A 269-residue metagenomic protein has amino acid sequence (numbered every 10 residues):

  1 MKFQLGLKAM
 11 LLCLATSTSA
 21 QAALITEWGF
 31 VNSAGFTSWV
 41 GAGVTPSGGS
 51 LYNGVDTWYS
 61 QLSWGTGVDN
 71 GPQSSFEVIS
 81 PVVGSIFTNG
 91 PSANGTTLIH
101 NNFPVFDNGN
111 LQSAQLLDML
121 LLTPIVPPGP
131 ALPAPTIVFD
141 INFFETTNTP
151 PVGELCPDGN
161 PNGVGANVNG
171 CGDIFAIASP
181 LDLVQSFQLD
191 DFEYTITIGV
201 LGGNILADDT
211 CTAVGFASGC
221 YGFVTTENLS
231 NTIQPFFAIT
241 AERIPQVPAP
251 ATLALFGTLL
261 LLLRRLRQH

Functional and structural regions predicted by a protein language model:
M1-L7: Bacterial N-terminal signal peptides that target proteins for export
K8-S17: Bacterial N-terminal signal peptides
A15, Q246-P248: Generic structural signal for beta-strand residues in well-ordered domains
T16, A20-Q21, L261-R267: Hydrophobic membrane-targeting signal helices
A23-P245: Mature extracellular "passenger" or substrate-interacting domains of secreted, surface-exposed proteins
P248-L266: A short, hydrophobic C-terminal helix/tail in secreted or cell-surface proteins
